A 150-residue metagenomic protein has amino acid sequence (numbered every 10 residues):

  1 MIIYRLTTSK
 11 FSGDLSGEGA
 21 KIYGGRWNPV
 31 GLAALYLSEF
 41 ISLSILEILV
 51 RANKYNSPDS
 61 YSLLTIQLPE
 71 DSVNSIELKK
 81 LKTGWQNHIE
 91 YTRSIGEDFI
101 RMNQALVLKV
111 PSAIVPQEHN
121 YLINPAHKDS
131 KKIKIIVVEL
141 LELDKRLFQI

Functional and structural regions predicted by a protein language model:
I2-G17, P29-V30, S57-I150: Active-site and NAD+-binding cores of ADP-ribose-processing enzymes
G24: Short glycine/proline-enriched, acidic/aromatic patches that form the donor-sugar handling elements
W27-E47, Y121-A126: Extended catalytic/binding region for NAD+/ADP-ribose chemistry, centered on the ART fold
L43-S57, L140: Short, intrinsically disordered, mixed-charge
